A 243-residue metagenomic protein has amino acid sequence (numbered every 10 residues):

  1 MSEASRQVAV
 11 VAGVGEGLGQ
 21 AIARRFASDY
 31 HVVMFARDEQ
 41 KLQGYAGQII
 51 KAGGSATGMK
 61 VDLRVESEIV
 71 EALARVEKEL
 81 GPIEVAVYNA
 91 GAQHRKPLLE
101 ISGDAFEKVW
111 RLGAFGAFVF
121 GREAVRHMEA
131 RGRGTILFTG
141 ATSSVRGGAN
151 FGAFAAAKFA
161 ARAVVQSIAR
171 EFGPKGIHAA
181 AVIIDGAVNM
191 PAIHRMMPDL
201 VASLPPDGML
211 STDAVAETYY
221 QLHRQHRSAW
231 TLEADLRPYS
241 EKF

Functional and structural regions predicted by a protein language model:
G13-E16: Conserved glycine-rich cofactor-binding loop
D29-G44: Conserved glycine-rich Rossmann-like NAD(P)H-binding loop of the short-chain dehydrogenase/reductase
Q40, K60-E71, G103: The beta1-alpha1 cofactor-binding region of Rossmann-like NAD(H)/NADP(H)-dependent oxidoreductases
P97-L98, A105-E107: Substrate-binding pocket helix/loop in short-chain dehydrogenase/reductase
G121-R122, Q166: A short, exposed helix-loop element centered on a Lys and neighboring polar residues
T135-A160, Q166, R170-G173, V188: Catalytic loop of short-chain dehydrogenase/reductase
P174-G186, L200-F243: C-terminal helical subdomain
